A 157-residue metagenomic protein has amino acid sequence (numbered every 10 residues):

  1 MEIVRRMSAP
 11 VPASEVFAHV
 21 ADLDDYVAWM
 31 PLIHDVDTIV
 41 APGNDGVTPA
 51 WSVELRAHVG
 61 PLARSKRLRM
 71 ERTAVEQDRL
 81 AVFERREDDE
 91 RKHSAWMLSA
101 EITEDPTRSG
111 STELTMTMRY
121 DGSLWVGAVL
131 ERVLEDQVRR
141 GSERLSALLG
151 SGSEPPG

Functional and structural regions predicted by a protein language model:
M1-A50: Hydrophobic ligand-binding cavity/cleft-lining segments
E2-V4, S65-R69, K92-L98: Short, surface-exposed coil-to-beta transition loops
S8-P12, E54-G60, T73-E76, R86 (+2 more regions): Solvent-exposed residues in well-ordered beta-strands and their adjoining turns, especially edge/terminal strands
V16-V20, Y26, R72, L114-M116 (+1 more regions): Hydrophobic pocket/interface hotspot
D24, L134, V138-S153: Short amphipathic alpha-helical signal-transduction/dimerization elements
V36-I39, R72, S99-E104: A structural signal for short hydrophobic beta-strand segments in well-ordered beta-sheet cores
T38-D89, L148-G152, P156: Glycine-rich portal/gate segments that line the openings of hydrophobic small-molecule binding cavities
E84-R140: Beta-strand/loop substructures that line and gate deep hydrophobic ligand-binding cavities in soluble
